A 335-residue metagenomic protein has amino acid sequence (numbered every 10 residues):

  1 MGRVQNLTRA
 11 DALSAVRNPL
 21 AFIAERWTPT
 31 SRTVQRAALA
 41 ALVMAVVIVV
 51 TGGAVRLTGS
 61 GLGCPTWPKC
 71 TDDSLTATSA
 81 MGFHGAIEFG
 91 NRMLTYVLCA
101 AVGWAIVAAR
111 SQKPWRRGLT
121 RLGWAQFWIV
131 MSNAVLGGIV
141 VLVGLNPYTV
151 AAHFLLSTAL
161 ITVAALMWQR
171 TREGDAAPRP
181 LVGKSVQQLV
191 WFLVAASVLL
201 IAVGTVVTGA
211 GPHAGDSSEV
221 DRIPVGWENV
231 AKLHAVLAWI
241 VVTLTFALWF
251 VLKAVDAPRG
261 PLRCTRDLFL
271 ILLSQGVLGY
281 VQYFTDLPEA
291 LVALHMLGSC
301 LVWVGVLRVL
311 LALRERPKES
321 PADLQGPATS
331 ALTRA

Functional and structural regions predicted by a protein language model:
G2-A335: Polytopic transmembrane helical bundles with strong interfacial aromatic enrichment
